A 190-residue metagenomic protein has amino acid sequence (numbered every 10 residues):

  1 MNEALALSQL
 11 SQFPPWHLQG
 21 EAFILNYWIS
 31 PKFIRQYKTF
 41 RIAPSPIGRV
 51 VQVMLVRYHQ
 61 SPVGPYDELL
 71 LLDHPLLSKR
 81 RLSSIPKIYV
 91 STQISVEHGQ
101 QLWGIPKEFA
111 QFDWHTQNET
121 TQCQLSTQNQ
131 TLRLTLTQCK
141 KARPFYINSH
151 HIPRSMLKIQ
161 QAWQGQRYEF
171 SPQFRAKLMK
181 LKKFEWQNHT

Functional and structural regions predicted by a protein language model:
M1-Y58, P62-P65, Y168-F170, F174-T190: Hydrophobic, proline/glycine-rich low-complexity stretches
E3-A6, Q100-T190: Interaction-surface and assembly-scaffold signal
I24, I29, I34, I42 (+7 more regions): Weak global preference for isoleucine
V56-T131: Aromatic- and glycine-enriched beta-alpha-beta binding-site module
